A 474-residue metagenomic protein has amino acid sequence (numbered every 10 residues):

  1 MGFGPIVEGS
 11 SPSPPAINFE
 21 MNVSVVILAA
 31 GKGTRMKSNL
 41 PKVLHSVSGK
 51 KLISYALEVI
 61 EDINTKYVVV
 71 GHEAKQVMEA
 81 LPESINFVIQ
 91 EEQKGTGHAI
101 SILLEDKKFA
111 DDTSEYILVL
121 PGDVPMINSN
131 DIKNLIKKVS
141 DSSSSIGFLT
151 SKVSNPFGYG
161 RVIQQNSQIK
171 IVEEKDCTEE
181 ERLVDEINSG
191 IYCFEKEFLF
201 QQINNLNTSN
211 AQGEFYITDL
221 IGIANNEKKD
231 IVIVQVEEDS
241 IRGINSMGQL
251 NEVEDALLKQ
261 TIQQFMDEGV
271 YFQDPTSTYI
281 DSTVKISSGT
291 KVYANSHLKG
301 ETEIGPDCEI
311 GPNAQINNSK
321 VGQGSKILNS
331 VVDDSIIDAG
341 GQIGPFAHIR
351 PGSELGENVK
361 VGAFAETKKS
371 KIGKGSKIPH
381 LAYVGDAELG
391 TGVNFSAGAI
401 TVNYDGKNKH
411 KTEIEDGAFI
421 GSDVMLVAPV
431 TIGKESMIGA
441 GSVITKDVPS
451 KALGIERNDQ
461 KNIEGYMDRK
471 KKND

Functional and structural regions predicted by a protein language model:
G2-S11: Short, positively charged low-complexity motifs
M21-S38: N-terminal nucleotide-binding beta1-loop-alpha1 segment
V25-I27, V68-V69, L118-V119, I146-L149 (+1 more regions): Structural beta-sheet core signal
K50-G122, M126-N130, N134: Conserved N-terminal catalytic core of the sugar/cofactor nucleotidyltransferase
I63, D112-S114, S143-I146, K229: Short, high-confidence coil segments that cap the C-terminus of an alpha-helix and link into the following beta-strand
I127-A211: Conserved core of the sugar-phosphate nucleotidyltransferase
I187-S287: Conserved alpha/beta core of the MobA/IspD/sugar-nucleotide pyrophosphorylase nucleotidyltransferase superfamily
Y271-E456, Q460-K461: Structural signal for interior beta-strand "rungs" in well-ordered beta-sheet cores of soluble enzyme domains
